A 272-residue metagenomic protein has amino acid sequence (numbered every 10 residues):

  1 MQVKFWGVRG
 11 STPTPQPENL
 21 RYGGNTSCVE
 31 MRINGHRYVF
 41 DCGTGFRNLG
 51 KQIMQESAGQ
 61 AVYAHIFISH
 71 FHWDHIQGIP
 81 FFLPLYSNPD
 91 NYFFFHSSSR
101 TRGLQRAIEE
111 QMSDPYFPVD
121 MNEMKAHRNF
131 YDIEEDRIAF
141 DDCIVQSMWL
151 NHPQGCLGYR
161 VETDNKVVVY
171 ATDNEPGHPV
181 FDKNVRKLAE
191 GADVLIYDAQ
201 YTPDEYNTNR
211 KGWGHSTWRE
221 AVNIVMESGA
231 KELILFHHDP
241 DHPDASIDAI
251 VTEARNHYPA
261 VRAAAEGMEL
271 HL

Functional and structural regions predicted by a protein language model:
M1-V169, V180, V185, D248-L272: Binuclear metal-dependent hydrolase catalytic cores
F40, S69, A171-T172, Y197-A199 (+1 more regions): Active-site flanking residues adjacent to catalytic metal/cofactor-binding acidic residues
S97, D173, H238-D239: Short strand-loop junctions, especially beta-strand C-caps/beta-turns that link beta-sheets to coils or alpha-helices
V168-A171, N207: Short, basic, glycine/proline-bearing loop/turn elements
G177-E266: Cap/insert and terminal regions of metallo-dependent hydrolase folds
